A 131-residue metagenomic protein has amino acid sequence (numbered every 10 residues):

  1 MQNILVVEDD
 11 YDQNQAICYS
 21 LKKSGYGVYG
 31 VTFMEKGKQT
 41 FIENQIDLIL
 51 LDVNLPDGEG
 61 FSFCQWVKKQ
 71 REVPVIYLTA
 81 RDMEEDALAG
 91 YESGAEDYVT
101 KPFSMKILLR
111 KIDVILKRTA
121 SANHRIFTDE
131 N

Functional and structural regions predicted by a protein language model:
M1-T119: N-terminal/domain-start alpha-helical segments
T119-N131: CheY-like receiver
